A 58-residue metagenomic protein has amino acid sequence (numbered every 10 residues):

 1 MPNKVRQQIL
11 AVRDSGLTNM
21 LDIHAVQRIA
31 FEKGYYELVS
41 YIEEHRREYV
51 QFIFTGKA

Functional and structural regions predicted by a protein language model:
M1-H24: N-terminal acidic leader/helix
I23-A58: Short, charge-rich amphipathic interface segments used for partner binding and complex assembly
